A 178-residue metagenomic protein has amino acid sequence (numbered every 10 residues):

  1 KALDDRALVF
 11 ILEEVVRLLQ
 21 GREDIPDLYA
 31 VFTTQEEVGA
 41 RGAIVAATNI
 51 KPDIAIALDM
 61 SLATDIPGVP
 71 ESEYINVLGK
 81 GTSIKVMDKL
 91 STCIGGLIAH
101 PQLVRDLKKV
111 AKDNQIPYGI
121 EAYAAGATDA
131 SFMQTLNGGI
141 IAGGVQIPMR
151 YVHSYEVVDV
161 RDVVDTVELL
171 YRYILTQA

Functional and structural regions predicted by a protein language model:
K1-V38, T166-Y173: Alpha-helical metal-binding/catalytic segments enriched in His/Glu/Asp
R17-Q20, T48-I50, Q134-G139: Alpha-helix C-terminal capping segments
G21-Y29, T34, A111-Y123, A178: Flexible, glycine/charged-enriched surface loops at secondary-structure junctions
F32-V38, M60-A63, M149-V152: Acidic, glycine-rich active-site loops and adjacent beta-strand->loop/helix elements that engage anionic groups
A40-I44, I66-S72, S131-F132, Y155-E156: Short, well-ordered secondary-structure micro-motifs
A46-P67: A glycine-rich helix N-cap at a beta->alpha junction
A47-T48, G68-T82: Short, surface-exposed, charged loop/turn segments at secondary-structure junctions
L78, S83-V160, V164-V167, L175: Active-site-adjacent substrate-binding region of metalloamidase/peptidase-like peptide-processing proteins
